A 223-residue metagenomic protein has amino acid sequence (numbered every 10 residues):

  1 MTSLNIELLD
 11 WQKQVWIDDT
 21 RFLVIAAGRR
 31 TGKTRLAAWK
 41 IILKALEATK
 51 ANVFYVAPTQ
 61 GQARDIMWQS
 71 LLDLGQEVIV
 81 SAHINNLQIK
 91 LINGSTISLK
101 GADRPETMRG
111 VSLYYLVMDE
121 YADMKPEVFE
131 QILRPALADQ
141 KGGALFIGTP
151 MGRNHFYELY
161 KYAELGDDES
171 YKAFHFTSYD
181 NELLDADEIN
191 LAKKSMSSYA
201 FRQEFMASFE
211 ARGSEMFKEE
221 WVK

Functional and structural regions predicted by a protein language model:
M1-F22: Pre-P-loop entry segment of helicase/translocase ATPase cores
R21-Q88, Y157: Conserved P-loop
F22-V24, N52-F54, I97, Y115 (+1 more regions): Residue-level preference for the first positions of well-ordered beta-strands
R29, T59, G101-D103, I147-G152 (+1 more regions): A short beta-strand-to-loop transition that corresponds to the Sensor-1 phosphate-sensing loop of AAA+ P-loop ATPases
Q60-Y114, R202, F209: Inter-Walker segment of RecA-like/P-loop motor cores
D119-Y121: Walker B catalytic acidic pair
D123-S195: ASCE P-loop NTPase helicase motor core
N181-K223: ATPase catalytic-site recognition across NTP-hydrolyzing enzymes
